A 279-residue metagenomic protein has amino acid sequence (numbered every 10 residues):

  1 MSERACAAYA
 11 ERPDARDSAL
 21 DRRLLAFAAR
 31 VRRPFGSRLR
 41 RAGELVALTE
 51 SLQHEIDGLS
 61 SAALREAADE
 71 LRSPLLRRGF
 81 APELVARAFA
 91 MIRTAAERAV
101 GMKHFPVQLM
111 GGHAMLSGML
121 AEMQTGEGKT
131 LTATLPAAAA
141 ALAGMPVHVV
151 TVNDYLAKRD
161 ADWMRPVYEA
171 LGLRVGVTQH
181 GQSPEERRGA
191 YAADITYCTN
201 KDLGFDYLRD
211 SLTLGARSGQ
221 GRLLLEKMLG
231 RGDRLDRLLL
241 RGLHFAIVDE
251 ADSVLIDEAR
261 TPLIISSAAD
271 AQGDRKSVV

Functional and structural regions predicted by a protein language model:
M1-V279: Conserved P-loop NTPase motor core
